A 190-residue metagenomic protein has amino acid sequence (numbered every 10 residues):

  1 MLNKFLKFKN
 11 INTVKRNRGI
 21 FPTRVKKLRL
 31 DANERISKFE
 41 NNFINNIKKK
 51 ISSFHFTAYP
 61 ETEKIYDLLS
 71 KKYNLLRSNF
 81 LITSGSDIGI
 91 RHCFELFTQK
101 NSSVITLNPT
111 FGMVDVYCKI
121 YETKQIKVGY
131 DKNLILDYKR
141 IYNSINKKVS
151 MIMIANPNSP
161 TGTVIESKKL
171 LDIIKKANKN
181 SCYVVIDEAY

Functional and structural regions predicted by a protein language model:
M1-A58: N-terminal "arm"/small-domain region of PLP-dependent enzymes with the aminotransferase-like
K27, S181-C182: Generic secretory/membrane-interface signal
L30, V184-V185: Residue-level marker for buried hydrophobic side chains located in beta-strands that build the well-ordered beta-sheet
H55-N178, V185, Y190: Conserved core of the PLP fold type I
